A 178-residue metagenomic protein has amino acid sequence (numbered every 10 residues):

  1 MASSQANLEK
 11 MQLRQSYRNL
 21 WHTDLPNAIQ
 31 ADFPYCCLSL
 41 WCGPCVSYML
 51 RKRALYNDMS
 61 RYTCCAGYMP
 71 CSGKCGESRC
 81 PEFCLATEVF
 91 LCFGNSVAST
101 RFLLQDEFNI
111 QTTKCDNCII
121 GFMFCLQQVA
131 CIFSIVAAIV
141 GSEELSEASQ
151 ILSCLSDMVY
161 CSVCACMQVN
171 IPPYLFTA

Functional and structural regions predicted by a protein language model:
M1-A178: Intracellular leaflet-associated regions of eukaryotic membrane-associated proteins
